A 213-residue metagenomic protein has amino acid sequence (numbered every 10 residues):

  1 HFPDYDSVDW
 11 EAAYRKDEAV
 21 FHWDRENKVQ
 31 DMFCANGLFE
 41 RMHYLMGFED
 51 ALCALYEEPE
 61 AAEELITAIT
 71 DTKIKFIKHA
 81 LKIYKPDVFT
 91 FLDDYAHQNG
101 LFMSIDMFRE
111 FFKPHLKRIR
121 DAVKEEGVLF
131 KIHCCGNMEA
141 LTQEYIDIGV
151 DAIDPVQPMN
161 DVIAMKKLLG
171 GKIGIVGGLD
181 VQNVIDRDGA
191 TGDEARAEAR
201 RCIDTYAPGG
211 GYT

Functional and structural regions predicted by a protein language model:
F2-T213: Active-site loop segments of alpha/beta catalytic cores
